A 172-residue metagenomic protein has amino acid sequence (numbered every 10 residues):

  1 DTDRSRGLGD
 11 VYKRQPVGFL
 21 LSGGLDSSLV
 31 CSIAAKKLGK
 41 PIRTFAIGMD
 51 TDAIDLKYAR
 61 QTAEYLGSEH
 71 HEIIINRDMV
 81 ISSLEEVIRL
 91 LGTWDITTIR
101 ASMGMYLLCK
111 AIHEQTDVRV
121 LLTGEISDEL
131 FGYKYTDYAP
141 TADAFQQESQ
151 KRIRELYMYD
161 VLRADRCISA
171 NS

Functional and structural regions predicted by a protein language model:
S5-S172: ATP-dependent adenylate-handling active sites, centered on carboxylate activation for C-N bond formation
